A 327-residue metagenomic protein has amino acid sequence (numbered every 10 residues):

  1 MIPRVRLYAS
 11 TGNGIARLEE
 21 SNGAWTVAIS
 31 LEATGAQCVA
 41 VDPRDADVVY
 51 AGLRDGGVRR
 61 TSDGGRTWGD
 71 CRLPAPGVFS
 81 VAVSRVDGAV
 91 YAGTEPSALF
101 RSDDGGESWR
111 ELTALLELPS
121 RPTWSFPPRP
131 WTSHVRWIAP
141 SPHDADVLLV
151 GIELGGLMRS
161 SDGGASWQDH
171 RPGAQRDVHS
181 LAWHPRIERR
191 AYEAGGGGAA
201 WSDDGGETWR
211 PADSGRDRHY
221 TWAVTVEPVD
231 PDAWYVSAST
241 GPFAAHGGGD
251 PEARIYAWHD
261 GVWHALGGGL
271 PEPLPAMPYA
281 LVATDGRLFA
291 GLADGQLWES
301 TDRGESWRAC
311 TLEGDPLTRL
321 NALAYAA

Functional and structural regions predicted by a protein language model:
M1-A327: Extracellular glycan-interacting surfaces
